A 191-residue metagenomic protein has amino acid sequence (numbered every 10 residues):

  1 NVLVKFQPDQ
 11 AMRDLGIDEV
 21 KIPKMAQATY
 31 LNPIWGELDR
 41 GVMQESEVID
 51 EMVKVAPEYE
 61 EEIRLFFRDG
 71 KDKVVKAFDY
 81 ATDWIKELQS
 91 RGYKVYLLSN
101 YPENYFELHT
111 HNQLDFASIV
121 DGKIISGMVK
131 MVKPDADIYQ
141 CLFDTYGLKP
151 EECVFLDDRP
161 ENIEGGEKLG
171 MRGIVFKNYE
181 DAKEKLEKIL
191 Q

Functional and structural regions predicted by a protein language model:
V2-L31, K168-L169, D181: Active-site neighborhood of HAD-like aspartate-dependent phosphohydrolases
K5, Y96-N100, D157: Short beta-strand segments
Q10, P33, E47, E51 (+5 more regions): Alpha-helical elements of Rossmann-like donor-binding domains used by nucleotide-donor carbohydrate transfer enzymes
I17-A28, A56-R68, Q191: Short, surface-exposed acidic
W35-F66: A metal-dependent, Asp-based hydrolase signature
S46, E61-Y96, A136: Short, acidic loop-to-helix structural element flanking the phosphoryl-transfer center in phosphate-processing enzymes
P102-E103, E107-Q191: Asp-based, Mg2+/Mn2+-dependent phosphohydrolase catalytic module
